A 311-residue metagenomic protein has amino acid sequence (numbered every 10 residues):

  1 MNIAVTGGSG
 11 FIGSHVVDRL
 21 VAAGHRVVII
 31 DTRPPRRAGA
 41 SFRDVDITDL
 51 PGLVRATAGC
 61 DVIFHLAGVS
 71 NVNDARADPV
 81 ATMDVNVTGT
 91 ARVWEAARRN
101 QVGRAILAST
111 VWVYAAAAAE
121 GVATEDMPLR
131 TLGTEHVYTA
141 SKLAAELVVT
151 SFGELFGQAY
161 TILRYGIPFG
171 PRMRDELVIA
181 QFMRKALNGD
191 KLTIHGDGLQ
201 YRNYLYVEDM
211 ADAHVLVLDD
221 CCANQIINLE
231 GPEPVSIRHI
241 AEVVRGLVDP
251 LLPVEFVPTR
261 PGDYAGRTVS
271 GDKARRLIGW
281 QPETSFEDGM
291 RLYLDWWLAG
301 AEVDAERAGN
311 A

Functional and structural regions predicted by a protein language model:
I3-A22: N-terminal Rossmann NAD(P)H-binding glycine-rich loop of SDR-like oxidoreductase domains
T6, I30, I63-A67, A105-V111 (+1 more regions): SDR active-site strand-loop-helix element
G39-D49: Rossmann-fold cofactor-recognition segment
I47-V85, A96: NAD(P)H-binding glycine-rich loop region in Rossmannoid oxidoreductase-like domains and their noncatalytic homologs
A77-V80, D84-R92, R99, R104 (+2 more regions): Catalytic helix-loop patch of NAD(P)-dependent Rossmann-fold dehydrogenases
L143, F156-T161, P168-Q181, N188-D190 (+6 more regions): Glycine/proline-rich active-site loop of Rossmann-fold NAD(P)-dependent oxidoreductases
V207, I226, R238, R260-Q281 (+3 more regions): Conserved C-terminal active-site "lid" loop/helix of NAD(P)H-dependent oxidoreductases that clamps the redox cofactor
F286-A311: Amphipathic terminal alpha-helices
